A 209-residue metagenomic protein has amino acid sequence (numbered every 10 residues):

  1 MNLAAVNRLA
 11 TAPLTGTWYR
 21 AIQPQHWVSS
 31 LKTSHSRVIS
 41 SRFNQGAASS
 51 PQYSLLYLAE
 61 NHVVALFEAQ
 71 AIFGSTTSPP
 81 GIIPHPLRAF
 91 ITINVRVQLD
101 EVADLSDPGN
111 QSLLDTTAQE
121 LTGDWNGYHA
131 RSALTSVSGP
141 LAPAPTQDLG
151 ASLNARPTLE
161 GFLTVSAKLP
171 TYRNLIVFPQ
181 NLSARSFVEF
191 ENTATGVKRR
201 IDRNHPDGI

Functional and structural regions predicted by a protein language model:
M1-Q45, T76-I209: Active-site and NAD+-binding cores of ADP-ribose-processing enzymes
F43-T77: Extended catalytic/binding region for NAD+/ADP-ribose chemistry, centered on the ART fold
